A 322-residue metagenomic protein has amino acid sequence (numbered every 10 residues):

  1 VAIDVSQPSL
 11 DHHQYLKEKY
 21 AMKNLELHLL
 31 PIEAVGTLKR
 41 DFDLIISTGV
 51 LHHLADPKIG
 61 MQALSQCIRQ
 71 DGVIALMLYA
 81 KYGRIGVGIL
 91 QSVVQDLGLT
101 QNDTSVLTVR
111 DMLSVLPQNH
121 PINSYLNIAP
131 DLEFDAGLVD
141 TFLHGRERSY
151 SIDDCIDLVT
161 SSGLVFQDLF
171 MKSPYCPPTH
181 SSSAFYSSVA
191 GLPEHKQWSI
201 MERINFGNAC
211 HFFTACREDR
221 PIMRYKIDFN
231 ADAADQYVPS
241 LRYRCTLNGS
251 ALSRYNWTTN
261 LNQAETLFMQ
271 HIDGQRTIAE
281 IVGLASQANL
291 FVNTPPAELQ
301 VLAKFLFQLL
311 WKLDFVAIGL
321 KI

Functional and structural regions predicted by a protein language model:
V1-V35: Class I SAM-dependent methyltransferase SAM/SAH-binding core
E33-I45: A short acidic, Gly/Pro-enriched loop at the edge of an enzyme's catalytic core that lines a small-molecule cofactor
F42-K58, I74, A80-Y82: A short SAM/SAH-binding and catalytic strip from SAM-dependent methyltransferases
K58-V73: A short glycine-rich, Lys/Arg-flanked "PGG" loop and its adjoining helix->strand segment in the class I
V73-Y125: Conserved class I S-adenosyl-L-methionine
G88-V94, N123-G145: Short, glycine-/aromatic-enriched active-site segment of Class I SAM-dependent methyltransferases
E147-F166: Short alpha-helix
P177-A215, W257-I322: Long, charge-rich, low-complexity alpha-helical segments
